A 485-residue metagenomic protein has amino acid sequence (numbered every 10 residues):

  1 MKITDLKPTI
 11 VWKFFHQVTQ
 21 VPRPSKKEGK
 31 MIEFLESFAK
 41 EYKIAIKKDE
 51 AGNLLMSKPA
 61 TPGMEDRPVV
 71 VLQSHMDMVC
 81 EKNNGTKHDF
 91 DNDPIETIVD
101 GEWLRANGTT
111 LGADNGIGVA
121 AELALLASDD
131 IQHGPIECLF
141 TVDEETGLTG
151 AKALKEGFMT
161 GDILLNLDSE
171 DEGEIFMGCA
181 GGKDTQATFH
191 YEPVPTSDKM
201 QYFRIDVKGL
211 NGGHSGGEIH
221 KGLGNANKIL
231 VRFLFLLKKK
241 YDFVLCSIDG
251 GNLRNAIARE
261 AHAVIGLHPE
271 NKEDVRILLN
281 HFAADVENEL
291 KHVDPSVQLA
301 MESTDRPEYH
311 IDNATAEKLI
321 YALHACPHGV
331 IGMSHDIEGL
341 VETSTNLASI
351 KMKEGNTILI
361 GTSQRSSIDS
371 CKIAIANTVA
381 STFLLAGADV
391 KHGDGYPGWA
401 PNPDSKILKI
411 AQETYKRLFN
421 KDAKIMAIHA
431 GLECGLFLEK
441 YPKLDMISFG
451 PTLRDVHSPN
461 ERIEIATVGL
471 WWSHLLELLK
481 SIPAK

Functional and structural regions predicted by a protein language model:
K2-W103: Acidic/His- and Gly-rich active-site-bordering loop/insert found across diverse amide/peptide-bond hydrolases
I3, P8-V11, H335, E342-I358 (+2 more regions): Zn-dependent metallopeptidase/amidohydrolase metal-coordination segment
M64-T146, A151-D162, K199-Y202, N313-E317 (+3 more regions): Active-site metal-coordination/substrate-binding segment of hydrolases, especially metallo-dependent peptidases
M76-M78, L139-G147, S169-E172, N211 (+2 more regions): Acidic, glycine-rich active-site loops and adjacent beta-strand->loop/helix elements that engage anionic groups
I95-T109, N211-G213, K416-K421, T452-V456: Glycine/charged-rich beta-loop-alpha catalytic/anionic-binding loops adjacent to active sites
E102-R105, E145, K152, E156-R365: Midchain, well-structured core segments that form catalytic/ion-binding scaffolds
G157, L223-K240, H268-K272, K318-H324 (+4 more regions): His/Asp/Glu-rich mid-to-C-terminal helical/loop segments that flank catalytic regions of hydrolases
N225, R232-I248, G393-G395, P401-L444: Active-site-adjacent substrate-binding region of metalloamidase/peptidase-like peptide-processing proteins
